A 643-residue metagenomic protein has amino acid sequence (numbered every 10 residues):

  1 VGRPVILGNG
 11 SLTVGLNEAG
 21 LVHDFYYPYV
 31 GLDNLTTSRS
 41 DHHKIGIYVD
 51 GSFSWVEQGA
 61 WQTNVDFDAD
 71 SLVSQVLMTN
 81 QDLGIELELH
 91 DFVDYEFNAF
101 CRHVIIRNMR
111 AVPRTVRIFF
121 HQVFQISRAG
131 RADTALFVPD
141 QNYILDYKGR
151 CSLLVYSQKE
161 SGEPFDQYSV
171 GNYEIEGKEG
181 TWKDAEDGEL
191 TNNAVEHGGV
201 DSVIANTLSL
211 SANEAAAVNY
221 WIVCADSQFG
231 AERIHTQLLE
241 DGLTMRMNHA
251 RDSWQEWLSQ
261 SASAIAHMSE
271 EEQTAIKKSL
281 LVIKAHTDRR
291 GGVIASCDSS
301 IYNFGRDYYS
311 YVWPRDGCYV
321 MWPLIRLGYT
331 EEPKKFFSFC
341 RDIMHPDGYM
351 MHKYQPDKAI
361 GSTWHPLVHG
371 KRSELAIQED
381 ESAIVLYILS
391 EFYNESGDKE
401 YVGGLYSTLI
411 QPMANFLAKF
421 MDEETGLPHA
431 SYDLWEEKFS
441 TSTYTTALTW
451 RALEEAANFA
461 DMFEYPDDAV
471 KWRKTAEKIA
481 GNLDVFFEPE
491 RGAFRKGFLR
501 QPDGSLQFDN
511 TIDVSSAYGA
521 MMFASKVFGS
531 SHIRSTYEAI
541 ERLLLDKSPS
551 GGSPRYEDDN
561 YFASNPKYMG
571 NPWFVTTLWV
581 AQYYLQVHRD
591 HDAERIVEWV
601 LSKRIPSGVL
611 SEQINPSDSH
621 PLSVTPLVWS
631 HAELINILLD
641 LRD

Functional and structural regions predicted by a protein language model:
V1-H42, Y309, V320, M351 (+3 more regions): C-terminal capping/lid segments that line or modulate ligand- or cofactor-binding pockets
V1-L7, E160-E163, G180-T181, S227-G230 (+4 more regions): Low-complexity, Ser/Thr/Pro/Gly-enriched N-terminal "stalk/linker" regions
V1-Q81, L154-K183, N248-A275: An extended acidic
V65, R114, L208-F229: Short Pro-Gly-centered flexible turn/kink motifs
V65-D70, L77, G292-Y302, Y311-V312 (+3 more regions): Helix-terminus loop motifs that line ligand-binding clefts
L77-T79, L83-D187, S202-I204, Q237-Q260: Polysaccharide-binding surfaces and accessory modules of carbohydrate-active proteins
V155-G177, H345-Q355, A359-L367, S442-W450 (+2 more regions): Extended ligand-binding clefts on enzyme/binding-domain cores
S259-E270, L281-A285, C318-E331, E374 (+5 more regions): Well-ordered alpha-helical scaffold segments within catalytic/enzyme domains
